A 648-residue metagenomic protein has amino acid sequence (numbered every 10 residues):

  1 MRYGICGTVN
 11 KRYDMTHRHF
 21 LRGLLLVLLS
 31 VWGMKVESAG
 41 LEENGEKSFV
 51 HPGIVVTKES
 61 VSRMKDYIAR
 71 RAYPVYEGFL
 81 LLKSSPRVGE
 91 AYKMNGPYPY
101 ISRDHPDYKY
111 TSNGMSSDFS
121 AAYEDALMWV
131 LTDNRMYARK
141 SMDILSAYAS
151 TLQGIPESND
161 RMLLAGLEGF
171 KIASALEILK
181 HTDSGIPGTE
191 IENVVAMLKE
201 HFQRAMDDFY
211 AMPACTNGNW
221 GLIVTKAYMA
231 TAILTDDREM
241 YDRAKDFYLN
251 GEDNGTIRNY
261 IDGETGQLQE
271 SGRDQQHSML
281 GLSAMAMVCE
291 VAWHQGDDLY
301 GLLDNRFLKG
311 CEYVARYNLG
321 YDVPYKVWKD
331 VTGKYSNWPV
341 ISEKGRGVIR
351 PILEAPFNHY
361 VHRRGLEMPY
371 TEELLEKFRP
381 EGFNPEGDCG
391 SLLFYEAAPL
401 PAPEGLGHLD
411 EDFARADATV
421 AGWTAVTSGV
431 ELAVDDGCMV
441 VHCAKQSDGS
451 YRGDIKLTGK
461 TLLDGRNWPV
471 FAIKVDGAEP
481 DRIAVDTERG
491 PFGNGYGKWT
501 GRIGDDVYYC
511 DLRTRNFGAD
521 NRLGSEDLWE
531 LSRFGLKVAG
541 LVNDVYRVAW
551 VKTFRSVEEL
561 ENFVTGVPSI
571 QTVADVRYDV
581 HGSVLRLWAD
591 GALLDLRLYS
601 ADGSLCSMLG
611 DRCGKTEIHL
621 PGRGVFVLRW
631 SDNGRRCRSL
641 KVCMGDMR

Functional and structural regions predicted by a protein language model:
M1-E42: Bacterial Sec-dependent N-terminal signal peptides
R2-C6, P568-R648: C-terminal outer-membrane/trafficking sorting elements
S38-A211, Q269, V291-H294, L299-E404: Extracellular glycan-targeting catalytic surfaces
M162-M279: Active-site cradle of extracellular carbohydrate-active enzymes
P401-T427, L560-F563: Extracellular carbohydrate-recognition regions
V430-Y451: Short carbohydrate-recognition loop motifs
A444-R522, E530, V542-R547, F554: Extracellular ligand-binding interfaces
G535-V542: Short beta-strand-plus-loop segments that form exposed binding edges in beta-rich domains
